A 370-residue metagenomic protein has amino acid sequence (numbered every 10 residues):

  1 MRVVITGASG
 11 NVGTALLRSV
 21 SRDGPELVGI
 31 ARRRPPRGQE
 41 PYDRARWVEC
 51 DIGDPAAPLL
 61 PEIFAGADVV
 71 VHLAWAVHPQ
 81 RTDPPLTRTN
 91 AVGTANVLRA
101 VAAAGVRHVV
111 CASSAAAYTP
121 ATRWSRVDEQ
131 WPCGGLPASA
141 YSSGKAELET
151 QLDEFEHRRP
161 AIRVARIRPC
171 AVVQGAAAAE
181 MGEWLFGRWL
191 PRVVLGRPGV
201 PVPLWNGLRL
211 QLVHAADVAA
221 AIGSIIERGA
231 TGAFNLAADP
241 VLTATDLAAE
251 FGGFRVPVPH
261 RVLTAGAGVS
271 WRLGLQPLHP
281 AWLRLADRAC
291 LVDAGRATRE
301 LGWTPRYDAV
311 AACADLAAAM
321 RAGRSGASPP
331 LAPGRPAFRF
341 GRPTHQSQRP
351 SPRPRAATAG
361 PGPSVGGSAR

Functional and structural regions predicted by a protein language model:
M1-D23: N-terminal Rossmann NAD(P)H-binding glycine-rich loop of SDR-like oxidoreductase domains
C50-V92, A100: NAD(P)H-binding glycine-rich loop region in Rossmannoid oxidoreductase-like domains and their noncatalytic homologs
V92, N96-Y141: Conserved Rossmann-fold NAD(P)-dependent oxidoreductase catalytic core, especially the SDR/UDP-sugar
A138-A165: Active-site Tyr-X1-5-Lys
F155-L210: NAD(P)-dependent short-chain dehydrogenase/reductase
W189-V241: Alpha-helical substrate-binding/gating segment
A215, A244-D246, R272-T304: Conserved C-terminal active-site "lid" loop/helix of NAD(P)H-dependent oxidoreductases that clamps the redox cofactor
A219-L278, D315, G323-R370: Mid/C-terminal beta-alpha module of Rossmann-like enzyme folds, strongest in SDR-family dehydrogenases/epimerases
